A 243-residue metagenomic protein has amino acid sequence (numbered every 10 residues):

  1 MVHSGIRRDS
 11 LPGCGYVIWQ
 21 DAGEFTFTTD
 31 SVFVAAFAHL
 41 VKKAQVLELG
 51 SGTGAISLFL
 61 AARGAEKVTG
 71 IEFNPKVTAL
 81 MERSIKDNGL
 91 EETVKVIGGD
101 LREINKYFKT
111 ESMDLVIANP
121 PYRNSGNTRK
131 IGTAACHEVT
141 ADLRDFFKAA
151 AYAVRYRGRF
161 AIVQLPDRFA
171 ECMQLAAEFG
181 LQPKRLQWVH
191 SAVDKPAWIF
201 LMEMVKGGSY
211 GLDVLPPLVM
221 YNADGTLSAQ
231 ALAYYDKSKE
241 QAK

Functional and structural regions predicted by a protein language model:
V2-V41: Class I SAM-dependent transferase core
V17, K67, T93-K95, Q182-R185: Conserved beta-strand segments of alpha/beta enzyme cores
W19, D142-A197, L201: Conserved Class I SAM-dependent methyltransferase catalytic core
E24-F27, T53, D194: Short glycine/threonine-rich catalytic loop with a Thr-x-Gly-x-Asp
V34, N119, F146, M204: Residue-level signal for inorganic ion chemistry
A36-A118, R123-R129: Conserved SAM/SAH cofactor-binding pocket of Class I
P120-D145: Mobile active-site "lid"/loop adjacent to the S-adenosyl-L-methionine
P196-K243: SAM/dcSAM-binding transferase cores
